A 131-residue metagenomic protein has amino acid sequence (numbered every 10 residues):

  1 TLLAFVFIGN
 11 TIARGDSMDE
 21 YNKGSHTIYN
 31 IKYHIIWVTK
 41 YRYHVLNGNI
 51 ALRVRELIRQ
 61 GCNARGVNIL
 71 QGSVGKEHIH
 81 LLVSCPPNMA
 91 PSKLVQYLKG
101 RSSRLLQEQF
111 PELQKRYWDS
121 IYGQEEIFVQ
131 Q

Functional and structural regions predicted by a protein language model:
T1-Q131: Basic nucleic-acid-binding interfaces
